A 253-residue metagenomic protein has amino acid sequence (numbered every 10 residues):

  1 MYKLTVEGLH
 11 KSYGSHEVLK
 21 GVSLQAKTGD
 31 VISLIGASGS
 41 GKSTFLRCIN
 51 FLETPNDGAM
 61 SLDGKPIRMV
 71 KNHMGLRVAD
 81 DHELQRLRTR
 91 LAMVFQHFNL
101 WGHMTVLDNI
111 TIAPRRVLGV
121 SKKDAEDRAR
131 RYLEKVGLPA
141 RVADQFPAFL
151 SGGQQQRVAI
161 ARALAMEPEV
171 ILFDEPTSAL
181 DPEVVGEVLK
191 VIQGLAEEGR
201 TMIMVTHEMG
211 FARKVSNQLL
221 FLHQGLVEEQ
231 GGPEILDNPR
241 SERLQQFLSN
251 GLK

Functional and structural regions predicted by a protein language model:
K65-M74, K122-R141: Conserved ABC ATPase "signature" region
F146-L150, Q154: Conserved ABC ATPase signature
E167: Conserved catalytic motifs of ABC-family nucleotide-binding domains
I171-D174: Catalytic Walker B motif of ABC-type/P-loop ATPase nucleotide-binding domains
T206-H207: H-loop/switch region of ABC-family ATPase nucleotide-binding domains
Q224-G225: Conserved ABC ATPase "signature" C-loop
